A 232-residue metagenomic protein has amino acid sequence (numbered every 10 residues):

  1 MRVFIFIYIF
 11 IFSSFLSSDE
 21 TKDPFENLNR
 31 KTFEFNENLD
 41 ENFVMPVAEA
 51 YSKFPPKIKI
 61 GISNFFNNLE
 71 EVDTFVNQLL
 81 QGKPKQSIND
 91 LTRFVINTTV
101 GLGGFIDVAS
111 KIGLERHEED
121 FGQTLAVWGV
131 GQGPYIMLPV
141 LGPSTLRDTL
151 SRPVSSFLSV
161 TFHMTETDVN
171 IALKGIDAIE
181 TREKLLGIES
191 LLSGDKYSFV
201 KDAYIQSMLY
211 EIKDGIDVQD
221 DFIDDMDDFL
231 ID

Functional and structural regions predicted by a protein language model:
M1-I5: Positively charged n-region of N-terminal signal peptides that target proteins for export
I11-S17: N-terminal signal peptide c-region/cleavage motif recognized by signal peptidases
E20, W128-D232: A structured, mid-to-C-terminal "fold-capping" secondary-structure block
E20-E34: Short N-terminal segments immediately surrounding and downstream of signal-peptide cleavage
N38, N42-P46, N68-F75: Amphipathic, well-ordered alpha-helical segments in soluble domains
N42-I60, G122: Membrane interface segments of multi-pass transport proteins and intramembrane proteases
I62-F65: Beta-rich strand-turn-strand
N68, F75, Q81-P143: Mid-length scaffold segments of soluble, non-membrane domains
